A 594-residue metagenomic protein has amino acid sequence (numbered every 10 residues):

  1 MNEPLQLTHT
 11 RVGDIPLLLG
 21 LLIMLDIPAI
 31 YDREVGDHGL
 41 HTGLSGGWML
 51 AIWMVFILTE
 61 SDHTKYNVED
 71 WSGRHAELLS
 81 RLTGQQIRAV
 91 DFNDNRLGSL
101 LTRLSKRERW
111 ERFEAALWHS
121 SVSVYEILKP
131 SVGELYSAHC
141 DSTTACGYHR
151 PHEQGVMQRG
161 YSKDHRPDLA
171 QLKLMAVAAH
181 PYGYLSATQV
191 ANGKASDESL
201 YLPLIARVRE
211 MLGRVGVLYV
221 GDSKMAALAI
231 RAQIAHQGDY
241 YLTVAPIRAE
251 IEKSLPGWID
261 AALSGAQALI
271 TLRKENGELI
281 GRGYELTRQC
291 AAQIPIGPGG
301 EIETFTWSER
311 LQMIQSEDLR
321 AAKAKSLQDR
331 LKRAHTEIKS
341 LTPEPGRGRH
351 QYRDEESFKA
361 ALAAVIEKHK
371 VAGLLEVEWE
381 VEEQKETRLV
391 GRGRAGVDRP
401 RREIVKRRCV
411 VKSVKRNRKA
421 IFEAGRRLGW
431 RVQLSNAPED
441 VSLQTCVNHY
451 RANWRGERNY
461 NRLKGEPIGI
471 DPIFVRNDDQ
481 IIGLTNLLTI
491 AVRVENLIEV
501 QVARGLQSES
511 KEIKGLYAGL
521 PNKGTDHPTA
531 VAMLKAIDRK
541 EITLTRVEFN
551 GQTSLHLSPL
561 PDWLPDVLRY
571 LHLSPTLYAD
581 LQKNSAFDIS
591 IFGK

Functional and structural regions predicted by a protein language model:
M1-L19, I27-K594: Anion-binding and metal-coordination hotspots
